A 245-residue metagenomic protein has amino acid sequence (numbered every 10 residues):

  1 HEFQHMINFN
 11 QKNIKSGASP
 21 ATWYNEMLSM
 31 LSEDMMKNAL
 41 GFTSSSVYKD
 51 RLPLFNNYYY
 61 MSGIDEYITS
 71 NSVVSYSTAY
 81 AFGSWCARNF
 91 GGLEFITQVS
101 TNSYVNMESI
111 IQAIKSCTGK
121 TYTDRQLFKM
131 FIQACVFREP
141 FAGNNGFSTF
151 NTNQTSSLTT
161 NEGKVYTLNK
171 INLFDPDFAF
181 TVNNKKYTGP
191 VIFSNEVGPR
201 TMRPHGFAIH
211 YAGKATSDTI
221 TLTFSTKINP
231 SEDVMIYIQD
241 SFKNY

Functional and structural regions predicted by a protein language model:
H1-V47: Zinc-dependent metallopeptidase catalytic helix centered on the HExxH motif and its immediate flanking segment
F9, L28, Y76, Y80 (+6 more regions): Aromatic-enriched hydrophobic runs in primary sequence
I14-T22, F42-K49, L93-N102, E108-Q112: Surface-exposed patches in mature extracellular/periplasmic domains of secreted proteins
S32-I68: Short, flexible helix-coil linker/hinge segments at the edges of structured domains or between repeats
V47-D50, V74, T123, L158: Alpha-helical protein-protein interaction elements
N56-K129, Q133-P140: Active-site-proximal alpha-helical
V105-Y245: Beta/coil-rich, acidic/histidine-enriched accessory regions frequently appended to metallopeptidases
